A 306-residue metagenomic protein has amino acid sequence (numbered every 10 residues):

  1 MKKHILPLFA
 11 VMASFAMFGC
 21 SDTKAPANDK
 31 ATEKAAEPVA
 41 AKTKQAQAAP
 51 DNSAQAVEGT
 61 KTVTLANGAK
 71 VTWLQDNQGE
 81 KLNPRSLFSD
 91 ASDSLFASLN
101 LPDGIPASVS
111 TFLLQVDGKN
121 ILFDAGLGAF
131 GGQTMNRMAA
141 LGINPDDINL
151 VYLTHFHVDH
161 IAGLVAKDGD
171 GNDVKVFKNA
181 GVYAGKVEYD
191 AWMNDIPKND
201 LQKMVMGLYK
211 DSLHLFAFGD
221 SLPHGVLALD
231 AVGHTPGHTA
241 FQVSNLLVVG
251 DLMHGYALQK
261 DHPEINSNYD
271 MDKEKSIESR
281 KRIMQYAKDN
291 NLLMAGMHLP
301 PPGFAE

Functional and structural regions predicted by a protein language model:
A16-G19: C-terminal motif of bacterial Sec signal peptides marking the signal peptidase cleavage site
S21-T23: Bacterial signal peptide processing site
A27-A54, K61: Post-signal peptide N-terminal segment of mature Sec-exported envelope proteins
T60-A140, A240-M253: Conserved beta-strand hairpin/beta-sheet module of binuclear metal-dependent hydrolase folds, prominently
L82, G126-Y209: Active-site HxH/HxHxD metal-binding segment of metal-dependent hydrolases
F123-G126, N149-D159, Y183-G185, L229-G233 (+4 more regions): Active-site neighborhood of phospho(di)ester-bond hydrolases with catalytic His/Asp-centered motifs
V176-D230, T235, K275-N291: Metallo-beta-lactamase
N245-E306: Cap/insert and terminal regions of metallo-dependent hydrolase folds
